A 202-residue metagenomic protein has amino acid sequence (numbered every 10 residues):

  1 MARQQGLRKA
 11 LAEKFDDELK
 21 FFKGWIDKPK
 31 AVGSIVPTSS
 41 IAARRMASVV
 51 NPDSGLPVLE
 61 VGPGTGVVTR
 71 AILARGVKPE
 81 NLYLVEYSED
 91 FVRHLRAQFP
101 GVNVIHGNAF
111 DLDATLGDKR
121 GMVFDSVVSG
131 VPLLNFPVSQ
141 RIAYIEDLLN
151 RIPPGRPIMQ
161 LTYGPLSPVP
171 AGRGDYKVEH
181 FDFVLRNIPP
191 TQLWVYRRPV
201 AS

Functional and structural regions predicted by a protein language model:
K14-P52: Class I SAM-dependent methyltransferase Rossmann-like catalytic core, especially the SAM/SAH-binding loop
G55-G64: Conserved class I S-adenosyl-L-methionine
T65-V77: Conserved SAM-binding loop of SAM-dependent methyltransferases across substrates and taxa, primarily the Class I
S88: Conserved SAM/SAH-binding beta-strand->alpha-helix loop
F91-D118: S-adenosyl-L-methionine
I142-P154: A short glycine-rich, Lys/Arg-flanked "PGG" loop and its adjoining helix->strand segment in the class I
P154-Y163: Conserved beta-strand signature within the Rossmann-like core of class I S-adenosyl-L-methionine
F183-S202: Core SAM-dependent methyltransferase catalytic element
